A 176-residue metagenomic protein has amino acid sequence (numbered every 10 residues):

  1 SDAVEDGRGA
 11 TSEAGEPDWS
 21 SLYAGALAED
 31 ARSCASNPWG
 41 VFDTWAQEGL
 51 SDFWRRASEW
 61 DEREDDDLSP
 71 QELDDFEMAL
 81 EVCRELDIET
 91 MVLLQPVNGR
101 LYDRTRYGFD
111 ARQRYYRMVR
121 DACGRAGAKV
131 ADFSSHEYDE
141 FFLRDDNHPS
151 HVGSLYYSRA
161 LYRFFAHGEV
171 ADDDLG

Functional and structural regions predicted by a protein language model:
S1-L86: Secreted/periplasmic serine-hydrolase-like ester/acetyl group-modifying domain
R63-S69, R104-F109, L143-H148: Second-shell loop/turn segments in exported
Q71-M78, R114, M118, V152 (+2 more regions): Extracytoplasmic/secreted proteins, especially bacterial periplasmic and envelope-associated proteins
L80-Y107: Active-site segments of SGNH/GDSL-like serine hydrolases that catalyze O-acetyl group transfer/hydrolysis on lipids
E81-E85, G124, Y162-V170: Sec-exported extracytoplasmic/periplasmic mature domains
Q95-P96, F133-H136: Active-site-proximal beta-strand/loop segments in catalytic clefts of secreted hydrolases
G99-A131: Substrate-gating cap/lid alpha-helix
D145-G176: Histidine-centered active-site loop/cap adjacent to the catalytic His in serine esterases/O-acetyl transfer systems
